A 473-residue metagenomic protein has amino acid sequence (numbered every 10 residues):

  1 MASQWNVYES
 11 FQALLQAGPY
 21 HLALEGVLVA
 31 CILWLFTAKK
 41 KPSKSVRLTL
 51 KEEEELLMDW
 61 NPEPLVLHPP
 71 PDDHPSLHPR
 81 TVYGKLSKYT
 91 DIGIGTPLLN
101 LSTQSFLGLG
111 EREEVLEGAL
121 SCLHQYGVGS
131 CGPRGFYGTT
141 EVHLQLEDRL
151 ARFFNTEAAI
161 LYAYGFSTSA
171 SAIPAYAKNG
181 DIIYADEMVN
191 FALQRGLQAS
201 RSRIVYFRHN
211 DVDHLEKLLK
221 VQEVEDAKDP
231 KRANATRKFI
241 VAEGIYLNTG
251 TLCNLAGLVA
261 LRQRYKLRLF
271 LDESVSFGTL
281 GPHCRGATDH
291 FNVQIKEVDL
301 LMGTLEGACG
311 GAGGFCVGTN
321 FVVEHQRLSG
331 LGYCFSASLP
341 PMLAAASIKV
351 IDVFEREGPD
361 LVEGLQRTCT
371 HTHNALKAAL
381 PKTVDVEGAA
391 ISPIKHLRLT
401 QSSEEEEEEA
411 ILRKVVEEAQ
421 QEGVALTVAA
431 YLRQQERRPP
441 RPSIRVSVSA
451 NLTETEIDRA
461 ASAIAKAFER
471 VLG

Functional and structural regions predicted by a protein language model:
A2-V128, L267: N-terminal "arm"/small-domain region of PLP-dependent enzymes with the aminotransferase-like
S3-Q4, A13-E25, S121, Q125 (+4 more regions): PLP-dependent enzyme catalytic core of the Aspartate aminotransferase-like
D72, L109, P359-H373, A379-G423 (+3 more regions): Conserved PLP-binding catalytic core of the aspartate aminotransferase-like
S105, V205, H209-L271: Active-site phosphate-binding strand-loop segment of PLP-dependent enzymes
L116-G165: Conserved N-terminal alpha-helix of the aminotransferase class I/II PLP-enzyme fold
Y164, A185-R201: Substrate-binding/gating loop at the entrance of the active-site cleft, primarily in PLP-dependent aminotransferase-like
A172-F191: Conserved PLP-anchoring active-site segment centered on the Schiff-base-forming lysine
Y265-R268, V275, L280-I391, L397-S403: Active-site C-terminal subdomain of aminotransferase-like
